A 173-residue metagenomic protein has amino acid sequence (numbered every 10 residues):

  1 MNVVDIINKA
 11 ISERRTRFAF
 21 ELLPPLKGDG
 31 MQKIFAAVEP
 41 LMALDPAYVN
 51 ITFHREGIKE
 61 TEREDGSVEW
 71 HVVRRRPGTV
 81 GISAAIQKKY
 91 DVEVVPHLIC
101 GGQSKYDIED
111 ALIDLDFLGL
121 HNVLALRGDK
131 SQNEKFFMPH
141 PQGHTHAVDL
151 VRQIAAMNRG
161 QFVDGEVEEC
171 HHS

Functional and structural regions predicted by a protein language model:
M1-F20, G165-H172: N-terminal amphipathic alpha-helix/helix-capping segment at the start of soluble metabolic enzymes
F18-P24, A47-I51, V94-L98, V123-A125 (+1 more regions): Hydrophobic faces of well-ordered beta-strands that scaffold small-molecule active sites in alpha/beta enzyme cores
P25, A47-T79, S131-P139: Glycine-rich, proline-tolerant flexible connector loops at the mouths of alpha/beta enzymes
A36-T52: Catalytic domains of carbohydrate-active enzymes, especially glycoside hydrolases
D45-P46, Y90, G119-N122: Glycine-enriched alpha-helix->loop->beta-strand junction motifs that scaffold or abut catalytic
R63-P96, Q142-H171: Alpha-helix-loop-beta-strand connector modules within alpha/beta enzyme cores
S104-R152: Flexible, glycine-rich active-site loops centered on histidine and acidic residues that chelate a metal or position
